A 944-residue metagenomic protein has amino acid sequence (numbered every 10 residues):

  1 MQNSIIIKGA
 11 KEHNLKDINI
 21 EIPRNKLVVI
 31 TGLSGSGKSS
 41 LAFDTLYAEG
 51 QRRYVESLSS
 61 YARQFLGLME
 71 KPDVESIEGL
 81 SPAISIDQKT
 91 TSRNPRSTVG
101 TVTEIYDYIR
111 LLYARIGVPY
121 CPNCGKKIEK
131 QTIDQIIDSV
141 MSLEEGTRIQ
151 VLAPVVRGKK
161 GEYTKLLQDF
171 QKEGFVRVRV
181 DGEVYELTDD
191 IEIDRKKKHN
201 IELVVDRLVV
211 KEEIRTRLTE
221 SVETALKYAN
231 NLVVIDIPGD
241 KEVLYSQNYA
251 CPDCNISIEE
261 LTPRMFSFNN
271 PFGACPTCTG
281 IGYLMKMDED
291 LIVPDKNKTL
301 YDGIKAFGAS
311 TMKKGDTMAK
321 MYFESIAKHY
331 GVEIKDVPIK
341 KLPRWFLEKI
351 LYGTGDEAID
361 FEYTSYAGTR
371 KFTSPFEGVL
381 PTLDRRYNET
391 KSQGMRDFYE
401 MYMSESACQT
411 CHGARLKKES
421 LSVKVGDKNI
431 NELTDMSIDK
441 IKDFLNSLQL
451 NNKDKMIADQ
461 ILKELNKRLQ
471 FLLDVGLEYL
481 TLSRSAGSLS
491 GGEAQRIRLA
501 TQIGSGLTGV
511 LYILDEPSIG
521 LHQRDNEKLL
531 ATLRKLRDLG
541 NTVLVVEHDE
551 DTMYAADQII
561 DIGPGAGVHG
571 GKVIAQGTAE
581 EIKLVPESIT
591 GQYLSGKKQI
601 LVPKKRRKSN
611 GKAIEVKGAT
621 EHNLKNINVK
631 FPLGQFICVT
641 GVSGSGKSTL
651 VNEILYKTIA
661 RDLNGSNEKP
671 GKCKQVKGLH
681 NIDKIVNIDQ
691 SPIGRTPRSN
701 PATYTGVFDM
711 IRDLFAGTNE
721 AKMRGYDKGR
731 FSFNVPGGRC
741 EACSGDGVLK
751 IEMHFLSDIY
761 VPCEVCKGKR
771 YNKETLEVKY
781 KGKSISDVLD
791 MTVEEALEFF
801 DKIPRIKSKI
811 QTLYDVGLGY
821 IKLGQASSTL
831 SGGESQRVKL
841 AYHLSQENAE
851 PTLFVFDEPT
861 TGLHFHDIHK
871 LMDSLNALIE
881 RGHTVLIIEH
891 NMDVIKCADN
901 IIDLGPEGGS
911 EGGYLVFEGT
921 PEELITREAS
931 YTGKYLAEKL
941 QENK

Functional and structural regions predicted by a protein language model:
M1-K944: Conserved phosphate-binding elements of NTP-dependent enzyme cores
